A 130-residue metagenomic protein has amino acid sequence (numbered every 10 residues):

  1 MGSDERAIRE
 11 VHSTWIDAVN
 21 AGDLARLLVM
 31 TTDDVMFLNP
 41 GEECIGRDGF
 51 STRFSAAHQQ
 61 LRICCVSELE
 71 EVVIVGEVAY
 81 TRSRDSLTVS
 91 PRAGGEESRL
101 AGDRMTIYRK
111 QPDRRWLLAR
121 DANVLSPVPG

Functional and structural regions predicted by a protein language model:
M1-R6, P129-G130: Basic/polar N-terminal segments that are highly enriched at the extreme N-terminus, encompassing both cleavable
E5-R6, V11-S13, L24-V75, R84 (+1 more regions): A solvent-exposed, acidic/Ser-Thr-rich amphipathic alpha-helical stretch
V72-A79, R109-R115: A short, structured loop/turn motif at beta-sheet edges
S83-S90, V124-L125: Generic short beta-strand segments
R92-G94, G130: Flexible, membrane-facing loop/turn or short amphipathic-helix motifs that contact lipid bilayers or gate lipid-binding
A101-P129: Short beta-strand edge/turn micro-motifs at domain boundaries
